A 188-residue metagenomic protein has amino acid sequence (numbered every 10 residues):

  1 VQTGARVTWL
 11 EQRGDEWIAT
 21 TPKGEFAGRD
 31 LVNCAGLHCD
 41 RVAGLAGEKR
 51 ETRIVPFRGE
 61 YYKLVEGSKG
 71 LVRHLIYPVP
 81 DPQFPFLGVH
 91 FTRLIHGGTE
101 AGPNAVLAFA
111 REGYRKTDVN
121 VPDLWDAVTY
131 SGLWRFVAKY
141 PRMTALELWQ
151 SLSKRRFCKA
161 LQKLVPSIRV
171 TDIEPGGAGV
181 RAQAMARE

Functional and structural regions predicted by a protein language model:
V1, P78-F84, A182-E188: Short, solvent-exposed secondary-structure boundary motifs
V1-V7: A conserved beta-strand/loop element that lines the FAD pocket in flavoprotein oxidoreductases
A5, N104, G176-A178: Short, well-ordered beta-to-alpha junction loops that form the rim of enzyme active sites and present histidine/acidic
L10-N120: Flavin-dependent oxidoreductases
A35, F84, D126, Q150-C158: Generic structural signal for well-ordered, non-membrane alpha-helical segments in soluble metabolic enzymes
R53-G59, K63, G67, R135-E188: Flavin (FAD/FMN) cofactor-binding core of flavoprotein oxidoreductases
A110-T144: Extended, charge-rich helix/loop segments that form flexible, surface "patches" used to engage negatively charged
